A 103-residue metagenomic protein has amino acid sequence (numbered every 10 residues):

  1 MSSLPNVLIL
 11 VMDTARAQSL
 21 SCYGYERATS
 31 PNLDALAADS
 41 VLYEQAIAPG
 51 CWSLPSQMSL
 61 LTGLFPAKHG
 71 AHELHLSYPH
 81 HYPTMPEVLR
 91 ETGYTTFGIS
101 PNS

Functional and structural regions predicted by a protein language model:
M1-S2, R27: Short, flexible hinge/linker loops that cap or flank conserved catalytic cores
S2-L8: Extreme N-terminal starter segment of soluble prokaryotic enzymes
L8-I9, F97: Short, well-ordered beta-strand segments
Q18-P101: His/Cys-centered metal/cofactor-coordination and adjacent catalytic loops
